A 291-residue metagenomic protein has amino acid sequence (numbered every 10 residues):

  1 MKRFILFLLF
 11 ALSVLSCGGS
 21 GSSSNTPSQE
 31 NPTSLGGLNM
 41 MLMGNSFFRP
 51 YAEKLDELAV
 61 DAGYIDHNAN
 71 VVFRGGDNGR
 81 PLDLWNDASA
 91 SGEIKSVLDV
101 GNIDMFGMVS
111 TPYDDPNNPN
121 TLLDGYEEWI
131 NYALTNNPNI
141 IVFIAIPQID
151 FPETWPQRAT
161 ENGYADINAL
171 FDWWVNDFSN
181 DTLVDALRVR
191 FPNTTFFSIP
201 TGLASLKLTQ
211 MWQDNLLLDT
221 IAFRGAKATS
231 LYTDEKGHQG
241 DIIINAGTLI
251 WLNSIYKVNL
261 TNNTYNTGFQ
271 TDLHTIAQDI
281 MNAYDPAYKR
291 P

Functional and structural regions predicted by a protein language model:
M1-S16: Sec-dependent bacterial lipoprotein signal peptides
S13-L35: Bacterial Sec-dependent N-terminal signal peptides
S16, A62-G63, I255-N259: A generic secondary-structure signal for well-formed alpha-helical elements
S34, S46-P50, P116-D124, G237-N245 (+1 more regions): Soluble non-cytosolic domains of exported or imported proteins
N39-M43, F47-Y132: Conserved SGNH/GDSL esterase-like catalytic core that processes O-acyl groups on lipids and polysaccharides
K95-D241: Alpha-helical cap/lid subdomain in secreted, periplasmic, or secretory-pathway luminal O-acyl-processing enzymes
L218-P291: Conserved catalytic region of serine esterases and O-acyltransferases that act on ester linkages in lipids
